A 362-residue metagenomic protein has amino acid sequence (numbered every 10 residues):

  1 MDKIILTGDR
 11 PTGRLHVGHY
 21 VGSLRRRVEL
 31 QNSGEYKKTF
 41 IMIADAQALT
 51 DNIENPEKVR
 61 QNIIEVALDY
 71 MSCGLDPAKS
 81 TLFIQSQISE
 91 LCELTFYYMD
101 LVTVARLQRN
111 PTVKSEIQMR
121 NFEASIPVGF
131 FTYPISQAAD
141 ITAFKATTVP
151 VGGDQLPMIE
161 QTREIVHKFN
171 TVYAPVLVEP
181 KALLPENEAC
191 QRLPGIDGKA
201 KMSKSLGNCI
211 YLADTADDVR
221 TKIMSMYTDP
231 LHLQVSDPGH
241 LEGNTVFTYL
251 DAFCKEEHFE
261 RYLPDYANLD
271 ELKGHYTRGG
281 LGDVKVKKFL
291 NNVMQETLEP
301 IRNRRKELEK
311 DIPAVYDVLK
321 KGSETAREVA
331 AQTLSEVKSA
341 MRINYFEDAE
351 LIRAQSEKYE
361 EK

Functional and structural regions predicted by a protein language model:
M1-K3, F346-E347: Extreme N-terminus of proteins, especially the signal/transit-peptide cleavage junction and the first residues
D2-A139, E296, R302, K306: N-terminal Rossmann-like or analogous alpha/beta NTP/dinucleotide-binding catalytic cores that position adenine
P11, V149-P150, N208: A generic structural motif
V113-S115, M119-F169, Y173, P194-D197: Internal, conserved structured core segments that host functional sites
P157, R163-K362: Conserved nucleotide- and phosphate/pyrophosphate-binding catalytic cores in adenylate/nucleotidyl-handling enzymes
